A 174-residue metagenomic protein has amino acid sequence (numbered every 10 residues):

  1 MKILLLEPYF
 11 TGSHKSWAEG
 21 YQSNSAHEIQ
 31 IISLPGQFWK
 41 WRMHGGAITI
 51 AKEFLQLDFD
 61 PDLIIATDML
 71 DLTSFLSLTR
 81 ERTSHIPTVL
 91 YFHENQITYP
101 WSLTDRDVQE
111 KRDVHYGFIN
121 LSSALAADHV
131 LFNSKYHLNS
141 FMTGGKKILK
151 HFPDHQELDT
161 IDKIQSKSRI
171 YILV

Functional and structural regions predicted by a protein language model:
M1-F38, R42-P61: N-terminal subdomain of nucleotide-sugar transferases
K2-L4, L55-L78, S84, V89-Y91 (+1 more regions): Short N-terminal targeting/anchoring amphipathic segment
L5-E7, I32, Y91, N133 (+1 more regions): Short hydrophobic segments within beta-strands
Y9-G12, M69-T73, V174: Short beta->alpha connector loops
K15-S16, T73-S77, P100-W101, F141-M142: Short glycine-/acidic-enriched loop or helix-start segments at secondary-structure transitions that form or flank
P35-Q37, E94-Q96, Y136: Short beta-alpha junction loops
I64, R82-W101, R106-Y116, N120-L125 (+1 more regions): Active-site proximal beta-strand in glycosyltransferases
A126-K167, I172: A short, active-site helix/loop in glycosyltransferases that binds the activated sugar's phosphate group
